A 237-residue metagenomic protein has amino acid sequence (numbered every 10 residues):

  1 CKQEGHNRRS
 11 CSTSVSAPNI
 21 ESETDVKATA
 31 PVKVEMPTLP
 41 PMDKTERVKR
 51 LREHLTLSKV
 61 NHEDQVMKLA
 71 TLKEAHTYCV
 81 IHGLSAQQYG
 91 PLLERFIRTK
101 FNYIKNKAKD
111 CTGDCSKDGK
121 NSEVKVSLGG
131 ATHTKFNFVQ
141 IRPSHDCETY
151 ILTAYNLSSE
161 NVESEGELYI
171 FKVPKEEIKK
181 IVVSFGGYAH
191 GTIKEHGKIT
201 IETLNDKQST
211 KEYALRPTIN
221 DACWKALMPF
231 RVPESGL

Functional and structural regions predicted by a protein language model:
C1-D25: A short, cysteine/histidine-rich metal-binding "knuckle" motif
E23-N121, K125-L237: Nucleic-acid endonuclease domains
